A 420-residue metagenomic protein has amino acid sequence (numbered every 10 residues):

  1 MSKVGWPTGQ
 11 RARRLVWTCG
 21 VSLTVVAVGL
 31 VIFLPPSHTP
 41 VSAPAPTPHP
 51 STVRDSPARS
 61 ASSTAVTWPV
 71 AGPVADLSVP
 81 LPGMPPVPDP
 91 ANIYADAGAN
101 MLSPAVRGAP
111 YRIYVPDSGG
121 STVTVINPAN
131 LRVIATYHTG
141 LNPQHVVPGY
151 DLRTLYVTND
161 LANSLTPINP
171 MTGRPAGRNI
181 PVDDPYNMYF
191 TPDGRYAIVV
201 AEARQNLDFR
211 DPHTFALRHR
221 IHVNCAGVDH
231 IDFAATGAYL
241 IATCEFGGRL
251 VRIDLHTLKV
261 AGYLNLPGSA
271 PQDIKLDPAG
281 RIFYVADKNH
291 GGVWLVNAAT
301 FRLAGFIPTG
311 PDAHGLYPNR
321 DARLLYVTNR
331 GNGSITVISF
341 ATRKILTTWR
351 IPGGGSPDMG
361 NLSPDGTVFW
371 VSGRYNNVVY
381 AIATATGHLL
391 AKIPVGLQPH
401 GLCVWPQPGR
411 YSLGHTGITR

Functional and structural regions predicted by a protein language model:
M1-R11: Terminal targeting segments of Actinobacterial cell-envelope proteins
R11-W17, T24-R420: Predominantly soluble domains enriched in secretory-pathway, periplasmic, or organellar proteins
